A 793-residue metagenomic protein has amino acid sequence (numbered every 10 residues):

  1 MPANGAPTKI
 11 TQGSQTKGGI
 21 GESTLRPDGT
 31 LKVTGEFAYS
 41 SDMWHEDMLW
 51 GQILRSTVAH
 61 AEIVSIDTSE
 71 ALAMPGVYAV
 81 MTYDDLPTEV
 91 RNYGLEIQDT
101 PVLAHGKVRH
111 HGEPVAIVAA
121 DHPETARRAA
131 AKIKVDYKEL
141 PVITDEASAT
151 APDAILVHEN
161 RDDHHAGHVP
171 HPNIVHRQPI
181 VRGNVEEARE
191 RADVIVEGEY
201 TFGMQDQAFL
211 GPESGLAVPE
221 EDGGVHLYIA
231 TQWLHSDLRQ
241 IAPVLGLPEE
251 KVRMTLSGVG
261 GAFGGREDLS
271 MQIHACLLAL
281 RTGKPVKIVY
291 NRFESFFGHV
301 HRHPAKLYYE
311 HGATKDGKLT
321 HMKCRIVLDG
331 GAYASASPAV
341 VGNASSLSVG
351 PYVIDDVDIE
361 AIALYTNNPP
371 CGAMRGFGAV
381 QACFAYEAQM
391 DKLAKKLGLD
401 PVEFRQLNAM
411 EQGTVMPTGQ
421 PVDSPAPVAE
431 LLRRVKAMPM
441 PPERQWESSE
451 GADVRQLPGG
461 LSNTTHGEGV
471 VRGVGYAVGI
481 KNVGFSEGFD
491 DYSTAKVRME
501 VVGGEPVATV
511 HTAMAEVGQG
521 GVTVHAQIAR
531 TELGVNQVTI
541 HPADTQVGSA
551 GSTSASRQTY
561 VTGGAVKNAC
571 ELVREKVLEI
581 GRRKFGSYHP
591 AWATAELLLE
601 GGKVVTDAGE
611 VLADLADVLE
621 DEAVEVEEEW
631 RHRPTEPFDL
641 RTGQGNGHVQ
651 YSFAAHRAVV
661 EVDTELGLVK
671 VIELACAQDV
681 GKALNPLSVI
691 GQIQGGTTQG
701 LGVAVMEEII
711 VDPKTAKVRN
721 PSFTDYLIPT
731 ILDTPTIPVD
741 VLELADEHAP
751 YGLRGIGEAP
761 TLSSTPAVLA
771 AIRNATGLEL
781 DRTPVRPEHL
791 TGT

Functional and structural regions predicted by a protein language model:
M1-P170, I195-G198, L347, V626 (+1 more regions): Flexible, low-hydrophobicity surface segments
E22, P27-T34, H168-G215, G223 (+6 more regions): Glycine-rich loop/linker segments at domain edges
P27-L31, A131-T144, Q232-H235, P243-V244 (+5 more regions): Extended active-site and interfacial segments that coordinate phosphate-rich ligands in large catalytic machineries
Y83-D85, G246-K251, L280-V286, K315 (+4 more regions): C-terminal catalytic domains of large/alpha subunits in multi-subunit enzymes
V90-L95, A129-K132, L238-Q240, F263-L269 (+10 more regions): Short acidic, glycine/serine/threonine-rich loops at helix termini
G106-K107, P248-L256, L280-N291, F296-G298: Conserved catalytic cysteine-centered active-site region of acyl-thioester-dependent Claisen-condensing enzymes
L156-L245, A409-V507, K717-T730, P738-D740: Helix-loop-helix junctions that connect adjacent transmembrane helices in secondary transporters/permeases, recognized
R239, G260-G283, K287-Y290, G521-I528: Thiamine diphosphate
